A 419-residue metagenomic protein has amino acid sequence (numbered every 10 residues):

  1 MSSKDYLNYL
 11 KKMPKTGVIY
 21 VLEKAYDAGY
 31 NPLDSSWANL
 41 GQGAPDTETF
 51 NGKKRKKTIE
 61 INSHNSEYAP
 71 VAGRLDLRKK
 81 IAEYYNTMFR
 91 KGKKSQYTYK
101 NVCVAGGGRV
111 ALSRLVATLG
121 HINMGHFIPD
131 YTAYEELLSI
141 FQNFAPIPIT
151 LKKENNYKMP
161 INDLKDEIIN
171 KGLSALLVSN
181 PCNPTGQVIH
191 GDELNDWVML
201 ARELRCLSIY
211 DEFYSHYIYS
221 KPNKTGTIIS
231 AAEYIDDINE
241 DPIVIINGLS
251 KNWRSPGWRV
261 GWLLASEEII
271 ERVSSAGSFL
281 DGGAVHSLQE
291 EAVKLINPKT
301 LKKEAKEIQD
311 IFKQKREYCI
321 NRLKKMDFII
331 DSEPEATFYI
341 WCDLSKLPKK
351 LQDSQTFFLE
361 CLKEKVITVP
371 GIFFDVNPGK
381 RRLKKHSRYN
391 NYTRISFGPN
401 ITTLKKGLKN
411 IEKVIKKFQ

Functional and structural regions predicted by a protein language model:
K4-G106, D163, I296-T300, K417-Q419: N-terminal small-domain helix-loop-helix segment of the aminotransferase-like
N65-L204, S215-I238, V244: Conserved core of the PLP fold type I
E83, T87, K91, D166 (+4 more regions): PLP-dependent enzyme catalytic core of the Aspartate aminotransferase-like
Y84, S139-I140, E233-D310, E317-M326 (+2 more regions): Conserved core segment of the aminotransferase class I/II
K171, E203-L204, M326, E364 (+1 more regions): Helix C-cap/helix->beta junction micro-motif
V293, Q309-I320, I330-S345, R388: Conserved glycine-rich beta-strand-loop-beta hairpin in the small C-terminal domain of fold type I
